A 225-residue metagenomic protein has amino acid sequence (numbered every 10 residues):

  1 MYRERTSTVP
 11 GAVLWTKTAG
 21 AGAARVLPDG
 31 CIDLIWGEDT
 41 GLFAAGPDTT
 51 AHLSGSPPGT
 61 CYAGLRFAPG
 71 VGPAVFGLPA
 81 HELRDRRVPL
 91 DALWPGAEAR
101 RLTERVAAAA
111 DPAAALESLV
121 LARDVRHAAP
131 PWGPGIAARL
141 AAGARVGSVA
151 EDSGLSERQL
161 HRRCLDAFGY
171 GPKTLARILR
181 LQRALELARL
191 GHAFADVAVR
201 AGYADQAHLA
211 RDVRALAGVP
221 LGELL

Functional and structural regions predicted by a protein language model:
M1-E157, A167-P172, E186-R189, A193-A204 (+1 more regions): Alpha-helical bundle regulatory/interaction domains
G135-I136, R183-A184, L209-D212: Short, hydrophobic/aromatic alpha-helical segments in well-folded domains
C164, A176, V213-R214, L225: DNA major-groove recognition helix of helix-turn-helix
A217: Aromatic-residue-lined binding/catalytic grooves and analogous aromatic/hydrophobic interfacial grooves in multimeric
